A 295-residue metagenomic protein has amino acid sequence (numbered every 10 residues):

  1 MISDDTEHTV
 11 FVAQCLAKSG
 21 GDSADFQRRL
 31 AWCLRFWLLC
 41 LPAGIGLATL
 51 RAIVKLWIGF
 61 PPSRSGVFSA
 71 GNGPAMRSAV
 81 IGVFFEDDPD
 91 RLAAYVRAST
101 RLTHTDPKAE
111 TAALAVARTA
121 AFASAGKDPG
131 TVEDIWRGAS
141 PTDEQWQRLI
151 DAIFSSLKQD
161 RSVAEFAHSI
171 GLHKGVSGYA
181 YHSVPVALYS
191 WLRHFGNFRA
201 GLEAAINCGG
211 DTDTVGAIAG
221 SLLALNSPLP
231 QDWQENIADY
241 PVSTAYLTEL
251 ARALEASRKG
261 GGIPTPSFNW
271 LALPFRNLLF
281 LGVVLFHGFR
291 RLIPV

Functional and structural regions predicted by a protein language model:
M1-V295: Structured, active/binding-site neighborhoods that engage oxygen-rich ligands
